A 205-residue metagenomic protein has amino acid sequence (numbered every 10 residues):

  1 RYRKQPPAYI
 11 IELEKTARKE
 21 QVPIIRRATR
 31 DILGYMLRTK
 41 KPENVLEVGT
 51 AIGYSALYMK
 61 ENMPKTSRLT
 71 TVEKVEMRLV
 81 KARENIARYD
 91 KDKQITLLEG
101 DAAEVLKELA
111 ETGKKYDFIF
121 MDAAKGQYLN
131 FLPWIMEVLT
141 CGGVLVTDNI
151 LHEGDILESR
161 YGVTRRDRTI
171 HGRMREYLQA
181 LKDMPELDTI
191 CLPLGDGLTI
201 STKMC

Functional and structural regions predicted by a protein language model:
R1-F118, K125-V146, I150-C205: A short alpha-helical cap/connector motif
